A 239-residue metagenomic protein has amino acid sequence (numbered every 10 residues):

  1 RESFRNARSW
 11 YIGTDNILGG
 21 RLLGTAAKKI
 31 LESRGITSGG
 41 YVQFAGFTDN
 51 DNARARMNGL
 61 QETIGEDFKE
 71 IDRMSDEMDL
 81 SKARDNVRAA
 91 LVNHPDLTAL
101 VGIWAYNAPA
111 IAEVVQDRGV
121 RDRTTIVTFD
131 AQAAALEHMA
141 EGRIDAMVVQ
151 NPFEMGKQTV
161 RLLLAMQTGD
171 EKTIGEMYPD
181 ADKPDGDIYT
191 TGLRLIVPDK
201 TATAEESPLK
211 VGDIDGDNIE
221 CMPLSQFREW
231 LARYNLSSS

Functional and structural regions predicted by a protein language model:
R1-L18, T25, Q132-H138, I144-D145: Flexible loop/hinge segments that line or gate small-molecule binding clefts
N6-R8, T37-G40, G65-I71, H94-A99 (+2 more regions): Loop/turn elements at helix/coil->beta-strand transitions in domains of secreted/extracellular proteins
S9-Y11, G39-T48: Short beta-strand segments enriched in small/hydrophobic residues
G19-A26, D51-F68, K82, N86 (+2 more regions): Short, solvent-exposed amphipathic alpha-helices that sit in or adjacent to ligand/effector-binding or catalytic
A27-R34, L91, T159, L163-E171: Short, hydrophobic alpha-helical segments
F44-T48, N52, T63, L162-S239: Hinge/cleft segment of the Venus flytrap/periplasmic-binding protein
L60, D72-H138, G156: Hydrophobic alpha-helical
W104-A112, A140, A146, Q150-T168: Extracellular/periplasmic ligand-binding modules, especially the Venus flytrap/periplasmic-binding
